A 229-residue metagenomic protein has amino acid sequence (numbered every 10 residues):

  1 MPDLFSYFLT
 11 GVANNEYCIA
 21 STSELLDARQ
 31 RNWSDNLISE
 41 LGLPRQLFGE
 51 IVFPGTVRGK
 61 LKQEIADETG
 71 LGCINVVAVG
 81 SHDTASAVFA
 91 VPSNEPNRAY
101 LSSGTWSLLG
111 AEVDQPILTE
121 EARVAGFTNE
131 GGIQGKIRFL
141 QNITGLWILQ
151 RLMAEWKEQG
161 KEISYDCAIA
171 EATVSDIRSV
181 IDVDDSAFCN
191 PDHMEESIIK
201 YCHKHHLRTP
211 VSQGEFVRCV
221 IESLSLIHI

Functional and structural regions predicted by a protein language model:
M1-F5: Internal, active-site/partner-interface "lid" segment
S6-N14, L25-D35, S39-G42, Q63-I227: Active-site core segments that coordinate phosphate-bearing ligands/cofactors across diverse enzyme families
N15-A20: Nucleotide/phosphate-binding loop and acidic/charged catalytic motifs in nucleotide-binding or -utilizing enzymes
S21-L26, V52-T56: Conserved short loop/turn motifs at secondary-structure junctions
D35, L41-P54: A conserved helix-loop-beta module that forms one wall/lid of the active-site cleft in ATP-utilizing catalytic domains
G49-V57, D166-E171: Short linear loop/turn motifs
K60: Residues that form or flank phosphate/diphosphate-binding pockets in enzymes that use nucleotide phosphates
